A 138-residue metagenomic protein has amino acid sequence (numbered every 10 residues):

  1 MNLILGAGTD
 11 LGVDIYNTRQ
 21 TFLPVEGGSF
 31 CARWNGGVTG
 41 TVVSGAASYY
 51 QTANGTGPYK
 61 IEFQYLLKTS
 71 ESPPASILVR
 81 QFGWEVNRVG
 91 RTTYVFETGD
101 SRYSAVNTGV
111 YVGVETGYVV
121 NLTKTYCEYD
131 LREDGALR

Functional and structural regions predicted by a protein language model:
M1-R138: Beta-strand-enriched cores of mature, soluble protein domains
